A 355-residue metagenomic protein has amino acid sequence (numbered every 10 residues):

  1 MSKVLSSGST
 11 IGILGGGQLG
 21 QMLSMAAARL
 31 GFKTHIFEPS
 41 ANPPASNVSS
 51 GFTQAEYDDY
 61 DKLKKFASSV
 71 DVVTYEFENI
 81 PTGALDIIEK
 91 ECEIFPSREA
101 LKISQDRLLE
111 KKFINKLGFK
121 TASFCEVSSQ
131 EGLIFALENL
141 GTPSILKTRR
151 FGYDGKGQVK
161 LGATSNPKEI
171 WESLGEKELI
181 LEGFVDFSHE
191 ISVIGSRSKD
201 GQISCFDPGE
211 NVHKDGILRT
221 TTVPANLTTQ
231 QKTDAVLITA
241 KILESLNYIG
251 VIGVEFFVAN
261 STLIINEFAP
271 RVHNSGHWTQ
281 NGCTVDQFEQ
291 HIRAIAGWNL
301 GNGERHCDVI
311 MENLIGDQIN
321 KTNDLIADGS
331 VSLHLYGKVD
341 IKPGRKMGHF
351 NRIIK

Functional and structural regions predicted by a protein language model:
M1-L109, E131: ATP-binding N-terminal substructure of ATP-dependent carboxylate-amine bond-forming enzymes
F32, S50, C92-E93, F119-A122 (+3 more regions): A structural micro-motif
I103-S192, S196-I242, K355: Active-site nucleotide/adenylate-binding loops and adjacent lid/helix of ATP-dependent enzymes
S173-L227, K232-I265, A269-H277, E289-N302 (+2 more regions): Phosphate-binding core of ATP-grasp and ATP-grasp-like enzymes
Q280-N281: A conserved FAD-binding loop/helix module that cradles the flavin
R305-L314: Short glycine-/aliphatic-rich beta-strand segments at the starts of folded cytosolic domains
N313, Q318-K321: Extracellular/lumenal mucin-like low-complexity stalks
I341-I354: An anion-binding loop in the catalytic cleft
